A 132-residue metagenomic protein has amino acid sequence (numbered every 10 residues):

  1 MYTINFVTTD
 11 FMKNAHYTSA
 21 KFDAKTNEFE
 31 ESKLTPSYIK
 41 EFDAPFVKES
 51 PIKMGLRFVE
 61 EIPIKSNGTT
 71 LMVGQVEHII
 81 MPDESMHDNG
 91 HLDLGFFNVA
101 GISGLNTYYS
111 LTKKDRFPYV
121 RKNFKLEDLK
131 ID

Functional and structural regions predicted by a protein language model:
M1-D132: Basic, polyanion-binding surface patches
